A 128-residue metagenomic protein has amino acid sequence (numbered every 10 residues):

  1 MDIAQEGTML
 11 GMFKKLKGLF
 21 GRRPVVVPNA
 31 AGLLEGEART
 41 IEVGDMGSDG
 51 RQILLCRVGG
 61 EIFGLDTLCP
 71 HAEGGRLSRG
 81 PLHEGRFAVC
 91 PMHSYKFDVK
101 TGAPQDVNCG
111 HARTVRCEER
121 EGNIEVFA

Functional and structural regions predicted by a protein language model:
D2-H83, V99, R113-A128: N-terminal pre-ligand scaffold of iron-sulfur
C69, C90-H93: Short cysteine clusters
G80-F87, Q105-H111: Short linker/helix segments within small regulatory modules
K96: Short helix-to-coil "ATP-lid" hinge immediately C-terminal to the conserved N-box Asn in the Bergerat
